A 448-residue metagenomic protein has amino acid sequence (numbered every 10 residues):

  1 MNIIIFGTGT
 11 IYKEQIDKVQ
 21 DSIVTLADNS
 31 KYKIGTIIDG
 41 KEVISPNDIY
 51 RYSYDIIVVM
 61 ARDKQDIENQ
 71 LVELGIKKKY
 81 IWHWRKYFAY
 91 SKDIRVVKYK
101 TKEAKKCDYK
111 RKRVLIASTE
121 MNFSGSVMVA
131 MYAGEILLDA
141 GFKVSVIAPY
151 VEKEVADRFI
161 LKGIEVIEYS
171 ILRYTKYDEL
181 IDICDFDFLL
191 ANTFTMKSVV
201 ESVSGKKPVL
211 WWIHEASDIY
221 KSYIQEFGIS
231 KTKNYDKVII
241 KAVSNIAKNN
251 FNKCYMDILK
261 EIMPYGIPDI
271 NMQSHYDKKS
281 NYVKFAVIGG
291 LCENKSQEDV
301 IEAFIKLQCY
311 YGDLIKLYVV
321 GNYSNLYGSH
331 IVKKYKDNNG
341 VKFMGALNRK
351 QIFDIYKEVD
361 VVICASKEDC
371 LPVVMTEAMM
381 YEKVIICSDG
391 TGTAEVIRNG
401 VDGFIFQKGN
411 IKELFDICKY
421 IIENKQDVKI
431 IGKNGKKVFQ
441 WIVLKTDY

Functional and structural regions predicted by a protein language model:
S124-Y132, C292-K306: A conserved mid-protein helix/loop that constitutes part of the nucleotide-sugar donor-binding site
N234-L259: A short, active-site helix/loop in glycosyltransferases that binds the activated sugar's phosphate group
S329-L347: Nucleotide-activated donor-binding/catalytic signature segment of Leloir-type glycosyltransferases, i.e., the conserved
A346, D354-V359: Short alpha-helical donor nucleotide-sugar binding micro-motif in glycosyltransferases
K367: Aromatic "clamp/platform" in nucleotide-sugar-dependent glycosyltransferases that forms part of the donor/acceptor
V384-C387: Short hydrophobic beta-strand element within catalytic cores of glycosyltransferases and related nucleotide-activated
N399-G400, F404-I411, Y420-K425: Conserved acidic donor-binding segment of nucleotide-sugar-dependent glycosyltransferases
E413, Y420, D427-W441: A short, well-ordered alpha-helix in the C-terminal region of glycosyltransferases
